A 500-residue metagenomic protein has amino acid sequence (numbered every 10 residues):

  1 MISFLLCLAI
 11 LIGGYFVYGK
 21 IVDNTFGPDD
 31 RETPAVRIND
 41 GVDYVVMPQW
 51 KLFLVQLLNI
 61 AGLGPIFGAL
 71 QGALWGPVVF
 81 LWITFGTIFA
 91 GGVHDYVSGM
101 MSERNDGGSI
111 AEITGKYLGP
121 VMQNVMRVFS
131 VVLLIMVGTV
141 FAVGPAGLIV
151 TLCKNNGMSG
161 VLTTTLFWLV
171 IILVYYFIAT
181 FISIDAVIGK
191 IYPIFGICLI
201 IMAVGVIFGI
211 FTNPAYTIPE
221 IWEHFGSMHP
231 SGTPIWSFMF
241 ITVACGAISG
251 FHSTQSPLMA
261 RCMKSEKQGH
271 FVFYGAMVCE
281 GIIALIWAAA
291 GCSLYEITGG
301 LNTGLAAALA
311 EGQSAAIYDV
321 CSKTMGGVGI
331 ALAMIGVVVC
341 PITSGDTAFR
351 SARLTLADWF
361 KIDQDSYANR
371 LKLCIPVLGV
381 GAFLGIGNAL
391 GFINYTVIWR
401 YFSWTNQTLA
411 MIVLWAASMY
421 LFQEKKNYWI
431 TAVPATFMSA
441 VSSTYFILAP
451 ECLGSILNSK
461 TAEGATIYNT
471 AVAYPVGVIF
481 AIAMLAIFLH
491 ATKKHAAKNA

Functional and structural regions predicted by a protein language model:
M1-G19, G72-S102, A111, I330 (+1 more regions): Extracellular loop-to-transmembrane helix junctions
A9-G27, F129, P145-I149, T165-T212 (+2 more regions): Membrane-interface loop-to-helix entry segments
I10-I66, Q268: Membrane-interface "cap" regions at the ends of multi-pass membrane proteins
I10-L11, Y15, Q56, A90-D106 (+5 more regions): Helix-loop-helix module between adjacent transmembrane segments
I38-K51, L57, E103-L134, Y318-I330 (+2 more regions): Transmembrane-helix boundary/entry motifs in multi-pass membrane transporters
M47-G64, I207-A215, H224-W287, L332-S344: Hydrophobic, membrane-embedded alpha-helices of multi-pass small-molecule transporters
G138-N156, L166-W168, T180, L199-G226 (+2 more regions): Hydrophobic alpha-helical segments and their helix-loop junctions in multi-pass secondary transporters
I210-I221, G275-D319, A389-I393: Extracellular/periplasmic helix-exit of transmembrane alpha-helices
